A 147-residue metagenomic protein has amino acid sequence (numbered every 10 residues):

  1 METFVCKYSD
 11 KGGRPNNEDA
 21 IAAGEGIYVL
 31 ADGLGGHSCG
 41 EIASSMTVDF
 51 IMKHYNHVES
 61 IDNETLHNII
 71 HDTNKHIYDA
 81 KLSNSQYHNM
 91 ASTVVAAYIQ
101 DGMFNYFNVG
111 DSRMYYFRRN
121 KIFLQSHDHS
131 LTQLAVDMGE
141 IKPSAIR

Functional and structural regions predicted by a protein language model:
M1-R147: PP2C/PPM-type serine/threonine phosphatase catalytic domain
